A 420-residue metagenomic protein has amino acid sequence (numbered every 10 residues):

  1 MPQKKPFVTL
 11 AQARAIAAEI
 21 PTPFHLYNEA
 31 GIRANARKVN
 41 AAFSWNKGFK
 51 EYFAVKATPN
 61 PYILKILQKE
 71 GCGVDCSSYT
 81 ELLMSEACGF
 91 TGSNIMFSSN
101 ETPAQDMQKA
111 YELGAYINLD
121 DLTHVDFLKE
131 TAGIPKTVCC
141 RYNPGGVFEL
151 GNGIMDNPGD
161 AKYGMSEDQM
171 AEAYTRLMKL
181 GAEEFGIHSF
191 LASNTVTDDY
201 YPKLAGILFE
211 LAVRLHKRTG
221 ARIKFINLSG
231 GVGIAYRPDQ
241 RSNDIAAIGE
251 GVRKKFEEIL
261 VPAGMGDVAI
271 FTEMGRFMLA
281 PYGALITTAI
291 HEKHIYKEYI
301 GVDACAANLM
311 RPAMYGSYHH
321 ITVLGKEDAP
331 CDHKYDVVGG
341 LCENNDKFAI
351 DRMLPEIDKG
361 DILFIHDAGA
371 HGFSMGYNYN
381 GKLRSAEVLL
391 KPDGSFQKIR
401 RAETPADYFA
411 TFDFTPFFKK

Functional and structural regions predicted by a protein language model:
M1-I117, L122-K136, L177-K179, E183 (+3 more regions): A charged N-terminal "starter" segment
I32, K56, S78, A110 (+6 more regions): Conserved, mostly hydrophobic/aromatic
P59-Y62, P103, D126, V147-F148 (+6 more regions): Flexible loop/turn segments at secondary-structure boundaries
L64, E86-A87, M107-K109, L128-T131 (+6 more regions): Short acidic, glycine/serine/threonine-rich loops at helix termini
G73-D75, M96, N118, C139-R141 (+8 more regions): Structured core elements
G133-V147: Glycine-rich, aromatic-flanked loop segments that form ligand/cofactor-binding clefts across common enzyme folds
P144-I290: Active-site loop/helix belt of alpha/beta enzymes
M265-K420: Charged (often Lys/Glu-rich) extended helix/loop segments that serve as interaction or gating elements
